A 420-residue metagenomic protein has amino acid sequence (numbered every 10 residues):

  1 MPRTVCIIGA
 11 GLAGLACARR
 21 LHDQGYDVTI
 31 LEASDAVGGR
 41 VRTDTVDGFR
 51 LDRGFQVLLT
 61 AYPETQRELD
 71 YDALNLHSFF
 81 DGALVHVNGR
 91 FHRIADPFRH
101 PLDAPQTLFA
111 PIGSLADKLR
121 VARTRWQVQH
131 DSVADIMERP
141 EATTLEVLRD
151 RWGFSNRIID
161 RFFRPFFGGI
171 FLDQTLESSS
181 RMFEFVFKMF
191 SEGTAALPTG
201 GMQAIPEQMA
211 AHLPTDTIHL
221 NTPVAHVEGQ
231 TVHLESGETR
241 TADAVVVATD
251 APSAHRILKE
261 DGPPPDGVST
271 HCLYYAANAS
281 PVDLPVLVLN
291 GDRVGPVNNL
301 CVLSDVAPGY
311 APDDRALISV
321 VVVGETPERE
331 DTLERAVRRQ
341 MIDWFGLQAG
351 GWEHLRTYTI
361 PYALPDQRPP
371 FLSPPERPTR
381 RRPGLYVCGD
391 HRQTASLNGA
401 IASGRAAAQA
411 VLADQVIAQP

Functional and structural regions predicted by a protein language model:
R3-I30: N-terminal Rossmann-like FAD-binding beta1-loop-alpha1 element of flavoenzymes
A13, A36, P252: Conserved Rossmann-like nucleotide-cofactor binding loop
H22-V46: Glycine-rich FAD pyrophosphate-binding loop
T43, T65-V87, F154-R161, D266-G267 (+3 more regions): A short alpha-helix-loop-beta-strand transition element characteristic of N-terminal alpha/beta dinucleotide-binding
D47-E138, T144: Dinucleotide-binding Rossmann-like beta1-alpha1 core, especially the glycine-rich loop that anchors the ADP
R120-H226, A242: Active-site/ligand-binding neighborhood in enzyme catalytic cores
A225-L333, D343-W344: Mid-domain catalytic core of redox enzymes that form a hydrophobic substrate pocket/lid adjacent to a catalytic redox
G309-P420: Conserved flavin/dinucleotide-binding core of flavoenzymes
